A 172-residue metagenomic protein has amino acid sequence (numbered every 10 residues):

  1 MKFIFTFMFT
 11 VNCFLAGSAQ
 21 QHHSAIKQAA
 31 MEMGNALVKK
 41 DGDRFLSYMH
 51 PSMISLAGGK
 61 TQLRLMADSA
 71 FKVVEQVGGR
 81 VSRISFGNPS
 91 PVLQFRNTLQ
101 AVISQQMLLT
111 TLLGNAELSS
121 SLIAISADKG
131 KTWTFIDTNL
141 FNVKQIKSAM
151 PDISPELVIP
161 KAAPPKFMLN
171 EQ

Functional and structural regions predicted by a protein language model:
M1-S24: Bacterial Sec-dependent N-terminal signal peptides
M8, G34, S52: Generic anion/oxyanion-binding catalytic loop in active/binding sites
A16, S55-A57, T111-L113: A generic structural signal for short coil/turn motifs at secondary-structure boundaries
G17-N35, K39: Short, low-complexity N-terminal intrinsically disordered segments enriched in polar/charged residues
A19, L56, K60-L63, T132 (+1 more regions): Intrinsic-disorder-associated interaction segments
K27-Q28, D43-Q100: Short solvent-exposed beta->alpha transition segments
L37, A70-V74, M107: Hydrophobic, Leu/Ile/Phe/Ala-enriched alpha-helical segments that form helix-helix packing faces
P91-Q172: Exposed beta-sheet edge and beta->alpha loop/turn motif
